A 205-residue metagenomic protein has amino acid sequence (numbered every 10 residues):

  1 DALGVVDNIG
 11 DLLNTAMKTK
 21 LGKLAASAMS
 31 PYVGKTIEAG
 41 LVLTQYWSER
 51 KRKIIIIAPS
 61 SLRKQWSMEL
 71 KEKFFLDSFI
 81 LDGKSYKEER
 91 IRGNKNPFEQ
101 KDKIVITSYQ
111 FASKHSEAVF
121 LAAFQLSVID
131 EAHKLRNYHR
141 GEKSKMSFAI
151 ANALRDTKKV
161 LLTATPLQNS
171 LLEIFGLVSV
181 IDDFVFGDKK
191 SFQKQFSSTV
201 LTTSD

Functional and structural regions predicted by a protein language model:
D1-G4, L13, T36, W47-M146 (+2 more regions): SF2 helicase/translocase NTPase motor core, specifically the RecA-like lobe 1 inter-motif segment between Walker
D1-M29: Conserved pre-motif I regulatory segment
L21-M29, R52, K103, T157-K158: Pre-Walker A (Motif I) flank of P-loop NTPase domains
G22-V42: Walker A/P-loop
P31-Y32, T157-S170: Conserved helicase ATPase motor motifs in RecA-like P-loop NTPase domains
V42-Y46, W66, L177: Hydrophobic residues on the short alpha-helix immediately C-terminal to a glycine-rich phosphate/catalytic loop
I129, L171-I174: Conserved AAA+/SF3 P-loop NTPase catalytic/coupling segment centered on the Walker-B
I174-G187: A short helix-turn-beta junction within AAA+ P-loop NTPase domains corresponding to the substrate/partner-engaging
